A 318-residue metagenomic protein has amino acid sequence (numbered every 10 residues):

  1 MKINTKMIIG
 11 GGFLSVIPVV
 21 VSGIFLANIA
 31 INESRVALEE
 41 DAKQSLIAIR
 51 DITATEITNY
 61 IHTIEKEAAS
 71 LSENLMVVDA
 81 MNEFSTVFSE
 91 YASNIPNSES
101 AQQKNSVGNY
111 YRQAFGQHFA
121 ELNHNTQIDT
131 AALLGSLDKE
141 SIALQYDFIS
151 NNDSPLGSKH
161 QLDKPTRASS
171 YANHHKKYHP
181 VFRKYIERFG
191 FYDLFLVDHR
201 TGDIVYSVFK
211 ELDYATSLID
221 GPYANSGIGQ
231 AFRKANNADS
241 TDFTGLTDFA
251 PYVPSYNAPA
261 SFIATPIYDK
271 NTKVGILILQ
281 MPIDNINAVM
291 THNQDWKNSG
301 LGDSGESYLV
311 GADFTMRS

Functional and structural regions predicted by a protein language model:
M1-N4, V36-A37, K66, T86-S89 (+2 more regions): Non-catalytic regulatory/interaction regions at protein termini and inter-domain linkers
I3-V36, Q44, L156-G157, K164: Extreme N-terminal signal-anchor transmembrane helix of membrane signaling/transducer proteins, especially in bacteria
N28-L75, S85: Juxtamembrane membrane-water interface segments immediately C-terminal to a transmembrane helix
T58, S72, M76, F182-F189 (+3 more regions): Short regulatory alpha-helical segment in sensory/regulatory domains of signaling proteins that mediates
V78-D163: Alpha-helical transmembrane helix bundles of large polytopic membrane transport and channel proteins
E90-N105, Y110, V205-T241, K270 (+2 more regions): Intrinsic low-complexity, intrinsically disordered coil/linker regions enriched in small/polar and charged residues
P155-G157, L162-Q280: Extracytoplasmic/periplasmic ligand-binding sensor regions of membrane-associated signaling proteins
